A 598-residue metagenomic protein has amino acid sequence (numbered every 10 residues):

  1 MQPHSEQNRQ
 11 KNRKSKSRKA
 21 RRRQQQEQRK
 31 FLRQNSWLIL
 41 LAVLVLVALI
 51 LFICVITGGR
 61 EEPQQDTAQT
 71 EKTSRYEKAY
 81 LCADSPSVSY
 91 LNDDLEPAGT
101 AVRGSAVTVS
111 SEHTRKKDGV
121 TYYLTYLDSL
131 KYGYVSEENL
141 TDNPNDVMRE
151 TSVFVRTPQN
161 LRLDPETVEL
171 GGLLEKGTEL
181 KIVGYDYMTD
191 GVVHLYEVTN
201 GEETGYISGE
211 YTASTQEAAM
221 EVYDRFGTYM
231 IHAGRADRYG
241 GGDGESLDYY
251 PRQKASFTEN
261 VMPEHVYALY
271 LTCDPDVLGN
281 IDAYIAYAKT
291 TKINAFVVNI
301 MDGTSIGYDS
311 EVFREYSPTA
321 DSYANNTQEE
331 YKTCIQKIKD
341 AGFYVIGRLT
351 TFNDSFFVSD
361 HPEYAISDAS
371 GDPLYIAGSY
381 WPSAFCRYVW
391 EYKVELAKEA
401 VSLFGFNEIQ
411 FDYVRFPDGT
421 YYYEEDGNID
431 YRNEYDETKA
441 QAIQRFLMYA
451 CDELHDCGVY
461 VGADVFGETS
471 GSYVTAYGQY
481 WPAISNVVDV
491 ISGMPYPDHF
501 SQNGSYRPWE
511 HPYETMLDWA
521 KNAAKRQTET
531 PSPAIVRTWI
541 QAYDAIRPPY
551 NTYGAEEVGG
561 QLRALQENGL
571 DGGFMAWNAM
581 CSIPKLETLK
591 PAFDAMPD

Functional and structural regions predicted by a protein language model:
D66-T73, Y126-V153, T199-K254: Boundary regions of SH3-family modules and the immediately adjacent low-complexity/disordered segments in eukaryotic
L91-R103, L163-K176: SH3/SH3-like (including bacterial SH3b) beta-barrel domains that bind proline-rich motifs or cell-wall ligands
A101-S136, T178-E210: SH3/SH3-like beta-barrel superfamily modules
F257-D276, I335, G347-E399: Active-site-adjacent "subsite" loops/lids of carbohydrate-active enzymes
I281-I306, L403-E408, V490, L565-G572: Catalytic domains of carbohydrate-active enzymes, especially glycoside hydrolases
T291-N326, D418-D426, L586: Aromatic-lined carbohydrate-binding/catalytic grooves of carbohydrate-active enzymes
Y344-D354, Q410, K439-A476, P531-A545 (+1 more regions): Aromatic-lined carbohydrate-recognition surfaces of secreted/lumenal glycan-active proteins
V488-Q502, P512-L517, N522, R526-D598: Substrate-binding cleft of secreted/luminal carbohydrate-active enzymes
